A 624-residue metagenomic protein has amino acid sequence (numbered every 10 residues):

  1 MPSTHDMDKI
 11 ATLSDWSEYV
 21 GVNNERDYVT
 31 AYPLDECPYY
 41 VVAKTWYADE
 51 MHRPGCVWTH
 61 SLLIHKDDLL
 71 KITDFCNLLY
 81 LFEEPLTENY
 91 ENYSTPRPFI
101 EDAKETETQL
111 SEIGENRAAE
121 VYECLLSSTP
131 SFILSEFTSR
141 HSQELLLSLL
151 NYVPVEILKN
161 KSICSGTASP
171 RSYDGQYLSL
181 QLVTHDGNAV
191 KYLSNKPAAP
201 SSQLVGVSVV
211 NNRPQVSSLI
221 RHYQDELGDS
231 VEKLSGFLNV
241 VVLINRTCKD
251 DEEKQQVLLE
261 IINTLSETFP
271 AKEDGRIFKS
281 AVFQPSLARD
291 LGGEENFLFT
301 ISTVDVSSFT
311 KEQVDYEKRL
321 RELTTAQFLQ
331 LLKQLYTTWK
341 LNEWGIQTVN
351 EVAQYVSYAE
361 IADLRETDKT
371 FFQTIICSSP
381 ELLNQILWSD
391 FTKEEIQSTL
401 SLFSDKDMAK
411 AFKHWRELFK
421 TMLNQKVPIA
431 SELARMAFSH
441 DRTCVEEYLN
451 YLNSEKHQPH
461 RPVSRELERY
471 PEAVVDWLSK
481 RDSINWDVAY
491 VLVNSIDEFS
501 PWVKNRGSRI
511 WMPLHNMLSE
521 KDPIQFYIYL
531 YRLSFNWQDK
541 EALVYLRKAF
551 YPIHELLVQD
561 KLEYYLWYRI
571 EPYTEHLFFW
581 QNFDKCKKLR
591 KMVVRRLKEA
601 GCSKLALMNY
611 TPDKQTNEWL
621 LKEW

Functional and structural regions predicted by a protein language model:
M1-D102, E120, H141, I157-I163 (+13 more regions): Extended, helix-rich scaffolding/adaptor regions
M1-T12, W58-D67, I72-S194, A199-R246 (+6 more regions): Soluble, amphipathic alpha-helical scaffold/repeat regions
V207-W624: Alpha-helical structural signal with a strong bias for long, charge-/Ser/Thr/Gly-rich, low-complexity C-terminal tracts
